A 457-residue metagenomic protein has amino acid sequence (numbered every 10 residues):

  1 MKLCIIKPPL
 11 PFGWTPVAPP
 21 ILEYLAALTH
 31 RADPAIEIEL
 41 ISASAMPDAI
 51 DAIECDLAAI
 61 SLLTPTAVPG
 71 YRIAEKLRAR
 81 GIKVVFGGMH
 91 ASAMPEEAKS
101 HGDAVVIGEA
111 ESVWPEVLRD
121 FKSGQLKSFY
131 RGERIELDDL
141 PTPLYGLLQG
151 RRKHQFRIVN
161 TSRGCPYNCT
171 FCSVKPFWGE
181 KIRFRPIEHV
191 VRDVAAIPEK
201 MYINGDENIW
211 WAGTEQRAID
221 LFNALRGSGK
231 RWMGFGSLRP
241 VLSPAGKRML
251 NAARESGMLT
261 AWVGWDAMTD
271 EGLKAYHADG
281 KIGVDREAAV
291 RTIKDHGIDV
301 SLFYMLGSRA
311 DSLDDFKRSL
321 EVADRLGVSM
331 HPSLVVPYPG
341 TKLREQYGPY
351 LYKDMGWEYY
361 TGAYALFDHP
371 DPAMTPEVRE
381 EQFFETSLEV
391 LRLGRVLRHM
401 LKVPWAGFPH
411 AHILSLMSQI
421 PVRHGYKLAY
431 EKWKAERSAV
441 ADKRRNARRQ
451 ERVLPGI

Functional and structural regions predicted by a protein language model:
M1-M201: Acidic, low-complexity intrinsically disordered segments
M1-P8, W14-T15, R31-L40, I53 (+3 more regions): Radical SAM enzyme core and accessory elements
P8, A43, M89, E207 (+2 more regions): Cofactor-binding loop segments of dinucleotide-utilizing enzymes, especially the Rossmann-like FAD- and NAD(P)+-binding
F12-G13, P95-E97, Y167, G213 (+4 more regions): Flexible glycine/acidic-rich beta-alpha junction loops that bind and position SAM and/or redox cofactors in anaerobic
R31-I36, S256, A289-V300, L326 (+1 more regions): A structural motif corresponding to the C-terminal end of an alpha-helix and its immediate exit/capping segment
R78, K99, R226, K294 (+1 more regions): Anion (oxyanion) recognition and catalysis
E97-E116, A252-A261, R318-P332: Structural recognition of alpha->loop->beta junctions
T142-S301, K317, E321: Radical SAM [4Fe-4S] cluster-binding motif and immediate context
